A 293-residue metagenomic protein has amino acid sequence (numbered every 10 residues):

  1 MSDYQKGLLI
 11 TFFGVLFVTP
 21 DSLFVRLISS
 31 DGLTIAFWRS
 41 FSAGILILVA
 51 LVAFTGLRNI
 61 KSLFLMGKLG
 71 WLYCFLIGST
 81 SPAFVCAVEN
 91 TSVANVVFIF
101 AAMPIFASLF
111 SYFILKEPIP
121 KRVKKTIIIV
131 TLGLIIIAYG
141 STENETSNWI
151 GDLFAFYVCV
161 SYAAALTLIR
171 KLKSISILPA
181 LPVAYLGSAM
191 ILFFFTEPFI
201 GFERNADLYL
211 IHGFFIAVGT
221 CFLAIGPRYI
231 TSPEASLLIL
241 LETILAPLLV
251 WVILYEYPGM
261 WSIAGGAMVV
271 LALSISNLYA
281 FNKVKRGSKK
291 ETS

Functional and structural regions predicted by a protein language model:
M1-F37, F41, F75, A83 (+2 more regions): Glycine-/small-residue-enriched transmembrane alpha-helix faces in small-molecule transporters and effluxers
K6-G14, R58-A83, W149-V158, F193 (+1 more regions): Loop-to-transmembrane-helix transition segments
T19, C74, G78-P82, P104-L109 (+8 more regions): Hydrophobic/small/kink-forming positions within alpha-helical transmembrane segments of polytopic membrane proteins
S30-S79, F106-A107, S161-A165, P182-P198 (+1 more regions): Transmembrane alpha-helices of multi-pass small-molecule transport proteins
S40, L51, Y139, L240-S293: C-terminal-most transmembrane helix of multi-pass membrane proteins
I47, L51, I77, R122-S141 (+2 more regions): Hydrophobic transmembrane alpha-helices of multi-pass small-molecule transport proteins
F84-C86, M103-K125, I244-A264: C-terminal transmembrane-helix exit sites in multi-pass transporters
V96-A102, I169-G187, A217-V252: Helix-helix packing/entry segments at the starts of transmembrane helices
